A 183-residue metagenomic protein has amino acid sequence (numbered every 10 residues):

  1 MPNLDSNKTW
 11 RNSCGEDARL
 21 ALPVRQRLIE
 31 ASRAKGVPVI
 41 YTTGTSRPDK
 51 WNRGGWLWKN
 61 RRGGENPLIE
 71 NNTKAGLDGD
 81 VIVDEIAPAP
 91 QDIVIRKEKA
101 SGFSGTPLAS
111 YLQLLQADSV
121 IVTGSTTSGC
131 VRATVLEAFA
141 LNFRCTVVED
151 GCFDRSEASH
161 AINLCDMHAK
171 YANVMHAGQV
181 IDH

Functional and structural regions predicted by a protein language model:
M1-N3, C152-F153: Short, glycine/acidic-enriched loop or turn micro-motifs at the edges of active sites
N3-A18: Acidic/histidine-rich helix-loop elements that form or flank divalent-metal/phosphate-binding sites at the catalytic
D17-L20, K74: Extracytoplasmic/periplasmic, Sec-exported soluble proteins
L20-P38: A short, N-terminal amphipathic alpha-helix
E30-K35, N52-H183: Active-site-adjacent betaalpha module
V37-G44, V148: Short beta-strand segments at enzyme active-site cores
Y41-K50, W56: Catalytic-core segment of enzymes that process non-peptidic bonds
